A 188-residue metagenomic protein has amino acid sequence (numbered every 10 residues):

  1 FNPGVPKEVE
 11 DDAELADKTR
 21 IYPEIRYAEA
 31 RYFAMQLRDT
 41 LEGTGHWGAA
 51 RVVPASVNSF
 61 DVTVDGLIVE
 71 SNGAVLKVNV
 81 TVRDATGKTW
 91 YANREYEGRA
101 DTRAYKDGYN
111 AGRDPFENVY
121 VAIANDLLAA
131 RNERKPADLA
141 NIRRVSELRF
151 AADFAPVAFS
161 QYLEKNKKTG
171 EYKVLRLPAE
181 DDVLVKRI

Functional and structural regions predicted by a protein language model:
F1, A49-V80: A short, hydrophobic beta-strand-centered structural micro-motif
N2-N58, N118, D126: N-terminal segment of the mature soluble domain
P23-Y27, S56, V62, K106-R113: Short, charged/polar micro-motifs that form catalytic or ligand-binding hotspots
D65-A104: Amphipathic beta-strand/beta-sheet edge segments enriched in Tyr/Trp
Y91, R99-I188: C-terminal/domain-edge helix-coil "capping" segments
